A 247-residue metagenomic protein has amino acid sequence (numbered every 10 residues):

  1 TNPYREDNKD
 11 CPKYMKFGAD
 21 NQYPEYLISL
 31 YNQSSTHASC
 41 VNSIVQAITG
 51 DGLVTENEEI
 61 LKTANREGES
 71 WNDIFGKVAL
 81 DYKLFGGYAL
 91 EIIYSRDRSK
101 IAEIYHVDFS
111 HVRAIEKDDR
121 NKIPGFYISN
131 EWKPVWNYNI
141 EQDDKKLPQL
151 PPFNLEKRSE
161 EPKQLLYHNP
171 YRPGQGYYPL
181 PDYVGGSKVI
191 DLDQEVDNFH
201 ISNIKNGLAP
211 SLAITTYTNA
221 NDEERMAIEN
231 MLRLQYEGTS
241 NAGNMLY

Functional and structural regions predicted by a protein language model:
T1-Y247: Structured, contiguous alpha/beta core segments that scaffold functional sites
